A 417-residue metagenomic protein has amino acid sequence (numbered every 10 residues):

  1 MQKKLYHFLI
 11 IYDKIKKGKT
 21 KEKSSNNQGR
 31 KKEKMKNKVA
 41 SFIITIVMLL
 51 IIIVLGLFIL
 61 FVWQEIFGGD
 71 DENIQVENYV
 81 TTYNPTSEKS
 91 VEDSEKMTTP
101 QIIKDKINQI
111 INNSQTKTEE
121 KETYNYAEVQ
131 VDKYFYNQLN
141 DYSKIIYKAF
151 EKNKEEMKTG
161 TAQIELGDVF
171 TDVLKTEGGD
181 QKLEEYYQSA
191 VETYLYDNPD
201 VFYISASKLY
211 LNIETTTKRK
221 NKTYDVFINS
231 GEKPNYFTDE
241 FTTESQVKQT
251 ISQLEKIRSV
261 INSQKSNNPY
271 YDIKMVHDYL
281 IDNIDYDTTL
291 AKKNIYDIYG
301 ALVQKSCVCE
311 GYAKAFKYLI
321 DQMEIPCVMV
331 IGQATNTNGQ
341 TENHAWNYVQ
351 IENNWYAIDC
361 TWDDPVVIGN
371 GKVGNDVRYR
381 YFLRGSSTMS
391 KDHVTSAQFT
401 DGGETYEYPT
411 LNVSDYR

Functional and structural regions predicted by a protein language model:
Y6, I10-K14, K19, N26: Short, positively charged and aromatic/hydrophobic N-terminal segments
S24-K36: Juxtamembrane low-complexity tails/linkers enriched in Ser/Thr-Pro and polybasic
K36-N267, M389-R417: N-terminal accessory/pre-domain segments preceding catalytic cores
L183, D272, V308, Y312 (+1 more regions): Hydrophobic (often cysteine-bearing) scaffold residues that line and stabilize catalytic clefts of nucleotide/cofactor
T242-A301: Secondary-structure boundary elements
D287-I295, Y299, S306, C327-N338: Catalytic cysteine-centered active-site loop
G311-T388: Hydrophobic/aromatic-rich core segments of domains that either
